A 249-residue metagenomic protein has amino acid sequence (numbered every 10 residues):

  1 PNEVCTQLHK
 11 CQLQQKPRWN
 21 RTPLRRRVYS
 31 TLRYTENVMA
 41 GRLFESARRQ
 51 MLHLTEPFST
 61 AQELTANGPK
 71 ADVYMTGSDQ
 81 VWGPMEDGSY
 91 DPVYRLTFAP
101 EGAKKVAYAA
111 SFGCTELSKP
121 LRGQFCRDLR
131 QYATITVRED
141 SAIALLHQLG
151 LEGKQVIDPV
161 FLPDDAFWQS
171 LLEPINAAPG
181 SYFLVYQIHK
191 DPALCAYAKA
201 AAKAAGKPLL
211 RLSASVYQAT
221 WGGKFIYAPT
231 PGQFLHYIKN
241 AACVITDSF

Functional and structural regions predicted by a protein language model:
N2-R127, P174: Aromatic- and Gly/Pro-rich donor/ligand-binding loops that form nucleotide- or phosphate-bearing donor binding pockets
A71, Y132, A241: An anion/phosphate-binding loop that grips the pyrophosphate of nucleotide cofactors and donors
K104-C114, A142-L145, Q187-H189, A193-P231: Catalytic donor nucleotide-activated moiety binding site of glycosyltransferases and closely related
C126-Q131, I238: A conserved, positively charged/aromatic
Y132-E139, V244-I245: A short beta-strand/loop micro-motif in the catalytic core of glycosyltransferases that engages the nucleotide-sugar
G153-F161, D165, A214-D247: Donor nucleotide-activated moiety binding/catalytic core segment of transferases that use nucleotide-activated donors
F167-A177: A short helix/loop element that forms part of the nucleotide-sugar donor recognition site in Leloir-type
N176-H189: Conserved donor-binding/catalytic core segment of Leloir-type glycosyltransferases
